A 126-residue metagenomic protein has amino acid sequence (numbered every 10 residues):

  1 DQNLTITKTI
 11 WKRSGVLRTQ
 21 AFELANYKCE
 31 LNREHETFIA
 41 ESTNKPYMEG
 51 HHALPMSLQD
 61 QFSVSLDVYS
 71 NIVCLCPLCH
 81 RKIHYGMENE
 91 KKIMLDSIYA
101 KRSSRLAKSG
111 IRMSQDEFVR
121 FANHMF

Functional and structural regions predicted by a protein language model:
D1-K45, S57-D67, A122: Short, charged surface segments at domain edges that flank catalytic/cofactor-binding sites
S42-F126: A detector for short metal-coordination/catalytic motifs
